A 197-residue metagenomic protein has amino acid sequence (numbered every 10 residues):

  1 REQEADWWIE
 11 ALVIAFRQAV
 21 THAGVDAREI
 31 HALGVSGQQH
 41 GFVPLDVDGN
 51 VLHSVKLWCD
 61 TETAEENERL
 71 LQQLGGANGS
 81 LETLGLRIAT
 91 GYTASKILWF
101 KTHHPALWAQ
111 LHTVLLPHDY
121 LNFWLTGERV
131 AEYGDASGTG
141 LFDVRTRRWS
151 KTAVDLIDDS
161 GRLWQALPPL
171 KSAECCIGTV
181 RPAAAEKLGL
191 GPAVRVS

Functional and structural regions predicted by a protein language model:
R1-H53, E82, Q110, P168-P169 (+1 more regions): N-terminal glycine/serine-rich phosphate-binding loop of ATP-dependent small-molecule kinases, especially carbohydrate
F16, V20, L71, H104 (+1 more regions): Hydrophobic residues within well-ordered, non-membrane alpha-helices that form the packing/core of soluble catalytic
L45, S80-S197: Gly/Ser/Thr-rich active-site cleft segment
V47-V51, L57, R69, Q73-L74 (+2 more regions): Hydrophobic or amphipathic alpha-helical targeting/insertion segments
K56-L57, D135: Residue-level structural signal for beta-strand termini and adjacent loop
D60: Carbohydrate-associated surface elements
T63: Gly/Ser-rich phosphate-binding catalytic loop and adjacent alpha/beta segment that cradle a phosphoryl group at enzyme
E66: Active-site metal-coordination/substrate-binding segment of hydrolases, especially metallo-dependent peptidases
